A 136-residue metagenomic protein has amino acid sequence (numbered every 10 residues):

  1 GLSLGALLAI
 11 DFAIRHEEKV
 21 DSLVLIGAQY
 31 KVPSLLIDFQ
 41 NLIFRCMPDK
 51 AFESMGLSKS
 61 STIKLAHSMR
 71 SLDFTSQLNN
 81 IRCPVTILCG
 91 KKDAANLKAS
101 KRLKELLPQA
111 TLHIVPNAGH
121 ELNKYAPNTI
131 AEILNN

Functional and structural regions predicted by a protein language model:
G1-A6: Conserved alpha/beta-hydrolase "nucleophile elbow" surrounding the catalytic nucleophile
L7-R15, V20-D49: Flexible "cap/lid" loop of the alpha/beta hydrolase fold
K50-S76, K92: Hydrophobic, aromatic-rich cap/lid helix
I81, I87-C89: Short beta-strand/loop motif that positions the catalytic acidic residue of the alpha/beta-hydrolase fold
K91-D93, N117-G119: Acidic beta-to-alpha connecting loop that harbors the catalytic carboxylate
A94-A99: Conserved alpha/beta-hydrolase "acid-adjacent" motif
A118-P127: Catalytic histidine-centered segment of alpha/beta-hydrolase-like enzymes
P127-N135: Short, amphipathic alpha-helical "lid/cap" segments that border enzyme active or binding sites
